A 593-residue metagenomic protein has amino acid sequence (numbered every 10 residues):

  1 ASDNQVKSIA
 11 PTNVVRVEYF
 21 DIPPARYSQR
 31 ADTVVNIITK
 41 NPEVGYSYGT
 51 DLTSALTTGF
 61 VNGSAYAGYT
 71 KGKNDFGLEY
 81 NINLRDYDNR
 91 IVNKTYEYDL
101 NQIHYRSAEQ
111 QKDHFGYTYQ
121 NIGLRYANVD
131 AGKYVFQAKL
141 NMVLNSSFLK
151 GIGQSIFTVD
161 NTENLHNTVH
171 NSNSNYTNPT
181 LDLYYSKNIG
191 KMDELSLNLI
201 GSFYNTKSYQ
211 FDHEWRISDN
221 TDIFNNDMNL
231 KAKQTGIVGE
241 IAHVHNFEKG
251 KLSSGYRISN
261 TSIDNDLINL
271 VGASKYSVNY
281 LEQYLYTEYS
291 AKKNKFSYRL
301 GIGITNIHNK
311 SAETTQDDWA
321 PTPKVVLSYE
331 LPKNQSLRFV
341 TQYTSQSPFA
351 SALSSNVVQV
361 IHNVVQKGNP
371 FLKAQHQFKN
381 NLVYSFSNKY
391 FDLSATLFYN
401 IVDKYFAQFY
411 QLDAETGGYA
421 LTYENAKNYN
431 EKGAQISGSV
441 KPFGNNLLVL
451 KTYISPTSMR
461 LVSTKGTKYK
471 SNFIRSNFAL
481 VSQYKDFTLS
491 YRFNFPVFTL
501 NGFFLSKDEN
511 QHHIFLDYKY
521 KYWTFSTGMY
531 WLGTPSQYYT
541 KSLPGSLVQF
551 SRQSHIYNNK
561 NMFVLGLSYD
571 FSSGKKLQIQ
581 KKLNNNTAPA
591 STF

Functional and structural regions predicted by a protein language model:
A1-S155, H170-N205, K233, I237 (+10 more regions): Membrane-proximal, glycine/serine-rich, low-complexity loop/turn segments characteristic of large bacterial
V17, A426-N430, L447-H513, D517 (+1 more regions): C-terminal extracellular loops and terminal segments of Gram-negative outer membrane beta-barrel proteins
A31, N89-I103, L149-N164, S208-R216 (+10 more regions): Outer-membrane beta-barrel translocator domains and adjoining extracellular loop/strand segments of Gram-negative
D32, I37-D51, K150-Q154, S253-N260 (+5 more regions): Surface-exposed extracellular loop regions of Gram-negative outer-membrane beta-barrel proteins
D51-T53, R106-K112, E163-N171, D222-N229 (+7 more regions): Extracellular loop and loop/strand-boundary signature of outer-membrane beta-barrel proteins
H213, I217-R299, S311, S328-P332 (+2 more regions): Outer-membrane beta-barrel transmembrane domain signature of Gram-negative proteins, especially the mid-to-C-terminal
G236-V238, V278, Y284, K373 (+2 more regions): Outer membrane beta-barrel strand-and-loop segments of large Gram-negative receptors, especially TonB-dependent
S437, K451-V462, K582-N585, P589: Outer-membrane beta-barrel transmembrane strand signature
